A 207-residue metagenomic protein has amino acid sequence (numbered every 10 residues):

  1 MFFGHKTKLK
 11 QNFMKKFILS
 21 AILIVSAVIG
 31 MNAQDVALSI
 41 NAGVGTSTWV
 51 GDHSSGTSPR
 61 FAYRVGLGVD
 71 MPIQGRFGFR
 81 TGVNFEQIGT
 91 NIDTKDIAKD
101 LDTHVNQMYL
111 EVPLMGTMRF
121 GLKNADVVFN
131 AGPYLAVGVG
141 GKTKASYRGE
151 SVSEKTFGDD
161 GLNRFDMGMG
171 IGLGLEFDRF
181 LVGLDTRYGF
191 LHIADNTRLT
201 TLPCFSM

Functional and structural regions predicted by a protein language model:
N32-G66, N124, A131: Short glycine/proline- and aromatic-enriched beta-strand/turn motifs that initiate or cap beta-hairpins
A33, Q74, E86, G121-A125 (+1 more regions): Outer-membrane beta-barrel channels and translocator barrels
Q34-V36, T57-Y63, N106-V112, A125 (+3 more regions): Residues that define the transmembrane beta-barrel architecture of outer-membrane proteins
I40-T46, Y63-I73, V83-F85, V112-M118 (+4 more regions): Residues on the lipid-exposed face of transmembrane beta-strands in outer-membrane beta-barrel proteins
W49-H53, T90-T94, G138-K144, L191-N196: Outer-membrane beta-barrel proteins
V50-G56, I97-T103, K155-D159, I193-T197: Extracellular loop and loop/strand-boundary signature of outer-membrane beta-barrel proteins
G56-D100: Glycine- and aromatic-enriched membrane insertion/assembly motifs of diderm outer-membrane and organelle channel
R80-T94, F157-D160, D166-M207: Predominantly the C-terminal beta-signal and adjacent terminal strand-loop region of outer-membrane beta-barrel
